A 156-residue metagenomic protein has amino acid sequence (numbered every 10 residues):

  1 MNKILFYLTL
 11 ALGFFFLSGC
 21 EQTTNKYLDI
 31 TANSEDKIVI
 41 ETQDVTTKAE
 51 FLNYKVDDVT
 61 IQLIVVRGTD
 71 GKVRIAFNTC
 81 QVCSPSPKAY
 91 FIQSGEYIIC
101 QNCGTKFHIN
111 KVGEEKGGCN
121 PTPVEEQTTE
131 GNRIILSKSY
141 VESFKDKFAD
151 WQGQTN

Functional and structural regions predicted by a protein language model:
M1-F6: Bacterial N-terminal signal peptides that target proteins for export
G13, V73, Q93-E96, V112: Residue-level signal for mature regions of secreted extracellular proteins and peptides
F16-G19: C-terminal motif of bacterial Sec signal peptides marking the signal peptidase cleavage site
E21, Q81-S84, Q101, N120: Secreted/luminal cysteine- and crosslink-motif detector
T23-I92, E125-N156: N-terminal pre-ligand scaffold of iron-sulfur
S86-S94, T105-G113: Iron-sulfur (Fe-S) cluster-binding segments and ferredoxin-like electron-carrier domains, especially [2Fe-2S]
S94-C103, E114-E125: Short cysteine/histidine-rich metal-coordination sites, predominantly Zn2+-binding motifs
